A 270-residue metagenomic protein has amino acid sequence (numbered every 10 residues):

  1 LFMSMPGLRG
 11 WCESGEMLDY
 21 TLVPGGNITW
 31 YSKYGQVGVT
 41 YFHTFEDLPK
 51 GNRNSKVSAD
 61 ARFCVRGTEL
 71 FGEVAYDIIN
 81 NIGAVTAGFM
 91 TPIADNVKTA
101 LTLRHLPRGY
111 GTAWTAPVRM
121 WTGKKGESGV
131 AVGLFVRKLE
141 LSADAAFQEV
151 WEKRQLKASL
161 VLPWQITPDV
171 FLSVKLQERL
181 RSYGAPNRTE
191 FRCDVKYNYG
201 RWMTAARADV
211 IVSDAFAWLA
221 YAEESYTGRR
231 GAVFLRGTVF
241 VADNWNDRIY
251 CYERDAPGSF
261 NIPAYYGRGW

Functional and structural regions predicted by a protein language model:
L1-V233, A242-N246, Y266: Signature for the C-terminal beta-barrel architecture of outer-membrane proteins
T238-F240: C-terminal non-catalytic scaffold/interaction domains in large multidomain proteins
N244-G269: Outer membrane beta-barrel transmembrane domains
